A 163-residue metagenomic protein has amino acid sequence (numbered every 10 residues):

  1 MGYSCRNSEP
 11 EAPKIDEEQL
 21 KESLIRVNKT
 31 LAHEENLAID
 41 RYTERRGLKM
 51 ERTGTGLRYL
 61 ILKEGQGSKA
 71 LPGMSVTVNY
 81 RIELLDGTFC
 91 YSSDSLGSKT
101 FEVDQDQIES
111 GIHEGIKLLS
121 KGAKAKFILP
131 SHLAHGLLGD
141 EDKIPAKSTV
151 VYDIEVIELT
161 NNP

Functional and structural regions predicted by a protein language model:
C5-P163: Cross-family detector of peptidyl-prolyl cis-trans isomerase
